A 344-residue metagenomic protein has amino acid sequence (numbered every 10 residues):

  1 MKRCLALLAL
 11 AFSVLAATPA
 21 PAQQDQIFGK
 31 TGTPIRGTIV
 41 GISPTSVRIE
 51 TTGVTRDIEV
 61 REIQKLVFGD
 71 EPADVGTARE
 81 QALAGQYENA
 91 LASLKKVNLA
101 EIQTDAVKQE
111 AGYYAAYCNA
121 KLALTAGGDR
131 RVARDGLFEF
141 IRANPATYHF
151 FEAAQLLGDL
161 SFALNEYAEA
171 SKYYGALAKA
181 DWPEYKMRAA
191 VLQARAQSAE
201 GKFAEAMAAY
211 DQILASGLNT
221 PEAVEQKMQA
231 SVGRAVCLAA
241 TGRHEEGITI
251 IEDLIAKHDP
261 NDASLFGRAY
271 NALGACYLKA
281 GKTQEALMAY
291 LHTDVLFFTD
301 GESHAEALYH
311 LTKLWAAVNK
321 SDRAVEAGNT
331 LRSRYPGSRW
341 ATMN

Functional and structural regions predicted by a protein language model:
M1-C4: Positively charged n-region of N-terminal signal peptides that target proteins for export
A6-A16: Bacterial N-terminal signal peptides
P19-L164, A168, K172, K179 (+7 more regions): Compositionally biased alpha-helical segments
P72, E110, E152, R188 (+4 more regions): Residue register of alpha-helical TPR repeats
A115-N119, A154-S161, Y173, A190-Q197 (+7 more regions): TPR/Sel1-like alpha-solenoid repeat signature
E184, R188-L278: Extended amphipathic alpha-helical interaction segments
Y290-V295, Y309-R339: TPR/TPR-like (Sel1-like) alpha-helical repeat modules
